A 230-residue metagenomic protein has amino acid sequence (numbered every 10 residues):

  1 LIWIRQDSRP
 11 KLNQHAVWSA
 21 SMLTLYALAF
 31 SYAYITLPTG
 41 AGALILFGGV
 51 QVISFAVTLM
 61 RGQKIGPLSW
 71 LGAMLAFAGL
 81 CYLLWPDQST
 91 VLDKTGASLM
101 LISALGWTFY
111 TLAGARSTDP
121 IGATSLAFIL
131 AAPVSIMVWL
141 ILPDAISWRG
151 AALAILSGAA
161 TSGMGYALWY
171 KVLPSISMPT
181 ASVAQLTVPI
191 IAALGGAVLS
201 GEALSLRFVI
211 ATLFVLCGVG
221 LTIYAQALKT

Functional and structural regions predicted by a protein language model:
W3-L46, F55, L75-Y82, G158-I176: Specific transmembrane alpha-helical segments of multi-pass solute transporters/efflux pumps, especially DMT/EamA
P10-N13, W70, W85-G106, L140-S157 (+1 more regions): Juxtamembrane helix-entry segments on the extracytoplasmic side of multipass membrane proteins
L12-S21, Q63-F77, G96-A97, T118-I129 (+1 more regions): Cytoplasmic-side transmembrane-helix entry/capping segments in multi-pass membrane proteins
M22-T24, S31-Q63, S103, P179-A197: Specific alpha-helical transmembrane segments that line the substrate/conduction pathway and gating interfaces
L23, I65-W85, A104, P133 (+3 more regions): Hydrophobic transmembrane alpha-helices of multi-pass small-molecule transport proteins
A33, L59-G62, S117, A123 (+3 more regions): Hydrophobic/aromatic residues within transmembrane alpha-helices of multi-pass small-molecule transporters
G42-G49, G114-A131, S162-V198: Helix-helix packing/entry segments at the starts of transmembrane helices
I53-F55, A73, S89-P143, A154 (+1 more regions): Transmembrane alpha-helical segments that form core, pore/gating elements of small-molecule transporters/exporters
